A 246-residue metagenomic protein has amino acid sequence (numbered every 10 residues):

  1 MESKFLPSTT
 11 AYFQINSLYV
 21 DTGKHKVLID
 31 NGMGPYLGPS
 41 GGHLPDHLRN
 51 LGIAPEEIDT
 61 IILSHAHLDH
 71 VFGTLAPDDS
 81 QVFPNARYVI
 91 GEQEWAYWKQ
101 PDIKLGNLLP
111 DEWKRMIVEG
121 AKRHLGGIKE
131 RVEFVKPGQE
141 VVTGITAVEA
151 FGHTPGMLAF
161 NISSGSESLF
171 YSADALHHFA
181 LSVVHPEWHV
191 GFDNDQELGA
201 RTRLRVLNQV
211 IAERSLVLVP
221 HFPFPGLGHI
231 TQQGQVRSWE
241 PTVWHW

Functional and structural regions predicted by a protein language model:
M1-A11, G52, W113-M116, V190-R203: A short acidic, glycine-rich active-site loop that binds or catalyzes chemistry on phosphate/adenosine moieties
M1-L51, A159-A175: Conserved beta-strand hairpin/beta-sheet module of binuclear metal-dependent hydrolase folds, prominently
N31-G34, A66, Q93-E94, H153-T154 (+3 more regions): Active-site metal-binding loops of divalent metal-dependent hydrolases
G42, H47-I53, E57, P84-E149 (+2 more regions): Metallo-beta-lactamase
D46, F72-Q81, H229-I230: Metal-dependent catalytic neighborhoods of phosphoester/phosphodiester hydrolases
I58-D69: Metallo-beta-lactamase
H67-H70, T146-F160: Active-site glycine- and acidic-residue-rich loops that bind and position anionic ligands or nucleotide-like cofactors
A159, G165-W246: Cap/insert and terminal regions of metallo-dependent hydrolase folds
